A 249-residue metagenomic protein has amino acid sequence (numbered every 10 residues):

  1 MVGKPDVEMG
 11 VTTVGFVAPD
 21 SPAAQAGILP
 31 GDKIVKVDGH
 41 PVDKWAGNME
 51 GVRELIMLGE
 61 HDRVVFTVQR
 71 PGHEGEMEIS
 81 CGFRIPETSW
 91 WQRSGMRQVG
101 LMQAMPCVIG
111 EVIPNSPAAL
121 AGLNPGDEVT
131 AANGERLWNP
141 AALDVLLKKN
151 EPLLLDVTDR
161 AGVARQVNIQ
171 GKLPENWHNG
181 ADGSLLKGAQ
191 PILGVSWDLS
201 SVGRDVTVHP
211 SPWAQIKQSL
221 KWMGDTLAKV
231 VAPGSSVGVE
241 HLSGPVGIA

Functional and structural regions predicted by a protein language model:
M1, V37-W91, G162: Interdomain regulatory linker/hinge segments that flank or connect interaction modules in polarity/junction/synaptic
V2-K4, A232-P233: Short helix-capping/hinge motifs at transmembrane helix termini and TM-loop junctions
G3-K36, H40-D43, Q92-A131, E135-W138: PDZ/PDZ-like domain segments forming the peptide/carboxylate-binding groove, activating on the N-terminal beta-strands
K44, I79, N139, V167-I169: Short capping micro-motif at the N-terminus of alpha-helices
N48-H61, A141-L155: Short, compositionally biased
S94-A131, E135-R136, D144-A249: Functional transmembrane alpha-helices
